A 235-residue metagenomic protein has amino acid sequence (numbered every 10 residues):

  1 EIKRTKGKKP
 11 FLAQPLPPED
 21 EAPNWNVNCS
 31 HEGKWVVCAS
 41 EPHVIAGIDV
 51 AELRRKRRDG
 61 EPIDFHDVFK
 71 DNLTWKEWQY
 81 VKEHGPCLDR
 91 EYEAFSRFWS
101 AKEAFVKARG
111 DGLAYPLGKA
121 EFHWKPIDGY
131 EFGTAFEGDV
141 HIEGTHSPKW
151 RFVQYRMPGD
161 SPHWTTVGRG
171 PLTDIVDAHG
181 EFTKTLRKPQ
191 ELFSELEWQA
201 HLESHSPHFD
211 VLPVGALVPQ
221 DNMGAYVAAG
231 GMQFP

Functional and structural regions predicted by a protein language model:
E1-P235: Core catalytic alpha/beta fold that binds nucleotide/phospho-ligands
